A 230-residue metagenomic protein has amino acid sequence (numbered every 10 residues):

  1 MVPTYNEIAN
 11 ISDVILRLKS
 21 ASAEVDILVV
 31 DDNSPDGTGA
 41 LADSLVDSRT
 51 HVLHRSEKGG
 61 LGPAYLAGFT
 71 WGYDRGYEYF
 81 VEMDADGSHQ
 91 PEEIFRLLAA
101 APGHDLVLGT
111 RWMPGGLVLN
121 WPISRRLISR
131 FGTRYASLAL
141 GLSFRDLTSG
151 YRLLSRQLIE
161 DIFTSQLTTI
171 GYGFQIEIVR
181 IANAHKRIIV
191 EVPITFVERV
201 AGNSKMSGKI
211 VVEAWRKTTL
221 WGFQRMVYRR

Functional and structural regions predicted by a protein language model:
M1-P3: Short, hydrophobic/glycine-enriched beta-strand segments
N6-S20: Short, well-formed alpha-helical segments that are part of the catalytic scaffolds of diverse glycosyltransferases
A9-D13, D36-L45: Acidic helix N-cap motif at the loop->helix transition within catalytic regions of sugar-transfer enzymes
E24-S34, H54, M83: Short beta-strand/loop segment that forms part of the nucleotide-sugar
D31-A40, G87: A conserved acidic beta->alpha catalytic loop
H51, R55-D74, Y79, P91-Y172 (+1 more regions): Acceptor/aglycone-binding surface of glycosyltransferases and processive sugar-polymer synthases
S143, Q166-I170, V179-F196: Catalytic donor-sugar/metal-binding loop of nucleotide-sugar-dependent glycosyltransferases
K186-R230: C-terminal catalytic/acceptor-binding lobe
